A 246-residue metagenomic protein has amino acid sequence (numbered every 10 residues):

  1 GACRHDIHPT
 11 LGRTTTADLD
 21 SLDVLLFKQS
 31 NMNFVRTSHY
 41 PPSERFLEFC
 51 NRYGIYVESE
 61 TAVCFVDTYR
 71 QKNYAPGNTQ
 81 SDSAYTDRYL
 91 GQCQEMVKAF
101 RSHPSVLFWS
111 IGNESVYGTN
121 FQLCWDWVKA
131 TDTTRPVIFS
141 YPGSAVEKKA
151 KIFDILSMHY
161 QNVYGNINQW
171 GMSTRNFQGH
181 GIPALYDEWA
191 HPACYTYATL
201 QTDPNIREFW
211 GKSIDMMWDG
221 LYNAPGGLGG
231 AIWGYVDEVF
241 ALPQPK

Functional and structural regions predicted by a protein language model:
G1-K28, E48, P136: N-terminal carbohydrate-binding accessory modules
S21-L26, F34-K246: Substrate-binding/catalytic cleft of secreted carbohydrate-active enzymes, primarily glycoside hydrolases
